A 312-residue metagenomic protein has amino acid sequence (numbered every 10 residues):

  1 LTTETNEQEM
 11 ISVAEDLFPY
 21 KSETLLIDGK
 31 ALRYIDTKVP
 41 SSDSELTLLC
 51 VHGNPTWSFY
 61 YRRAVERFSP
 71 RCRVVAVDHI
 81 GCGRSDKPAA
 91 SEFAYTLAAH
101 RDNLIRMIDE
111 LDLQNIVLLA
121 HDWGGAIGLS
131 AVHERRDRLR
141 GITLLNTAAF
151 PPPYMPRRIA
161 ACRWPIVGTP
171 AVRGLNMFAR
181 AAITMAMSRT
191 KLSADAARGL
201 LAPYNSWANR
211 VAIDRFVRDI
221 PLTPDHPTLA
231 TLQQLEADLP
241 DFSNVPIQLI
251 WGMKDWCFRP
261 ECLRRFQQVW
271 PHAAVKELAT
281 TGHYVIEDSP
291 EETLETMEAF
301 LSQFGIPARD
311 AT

Functional and structural regions predicted by a protein language model:
L1-E23: An N-terminal hydrophobic leader/cap segment in hydrolases
L25, I35-K38, A76-A120, E295: Active-site loop/oxyanion-hole signature of alpha/beta-hydrolase fold enzymes
T37-R84: Conserved HGGG/HGGXW glycine-rich cap/lid loop of the alpha/beta-hydrolase fold
L49-G53, H121, W251: The conserved beta1-alpha1 loop
Q114-Y154: Conserved hydrolase catalytic core segment
Y154-R215: Helix-rich cap/lid subdomain of alpha/beta-hydrolase
N209-Q268, E277: Conserved serine/cysteine hydrolase catalytic core
H272-T312: Catalytic active-site module of serine/aspartate enzymes centered on a nucleophile-bearing elbow/loop
